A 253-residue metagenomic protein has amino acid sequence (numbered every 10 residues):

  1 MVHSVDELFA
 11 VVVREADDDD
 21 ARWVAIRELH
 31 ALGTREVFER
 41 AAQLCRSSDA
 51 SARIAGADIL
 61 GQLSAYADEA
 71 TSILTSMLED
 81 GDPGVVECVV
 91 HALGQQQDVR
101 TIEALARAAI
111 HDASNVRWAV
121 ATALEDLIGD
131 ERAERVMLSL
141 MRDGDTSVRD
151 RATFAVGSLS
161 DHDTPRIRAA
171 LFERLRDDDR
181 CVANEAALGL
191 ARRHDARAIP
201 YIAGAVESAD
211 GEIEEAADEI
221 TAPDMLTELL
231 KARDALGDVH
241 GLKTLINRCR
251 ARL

Functional and structural regions predicted by a protein language model:
M1-I54, Q62-L63, A217-T221, L229-L253: N-terminal alpha-helical scaffold/docking segments in eukaryotic complex subunits
M1-V12, L32-R46, A65-E79, D98-I110 (+4 more regions): Amphipathic alpha-helical scaffolding segments comprising HEAT/armadillo-like alpha-solenoid repeats
D17-D20, R35, A50-S51, P83-G84 (+7 more regions): Alpha-helix N-cap/helix-start positions at coil->helix boundaries
D20-W23, E39, I54, E87-C88 (+5 more regions): Alpha-solenoid HEAT/ARM repeat scaffold
T122, T146, R151-S158: Alpha-helical adaptor scaffolds
R180, E185-A196, P200-L253: Long, ordered, amphipathic alpha-helical scaffolds
